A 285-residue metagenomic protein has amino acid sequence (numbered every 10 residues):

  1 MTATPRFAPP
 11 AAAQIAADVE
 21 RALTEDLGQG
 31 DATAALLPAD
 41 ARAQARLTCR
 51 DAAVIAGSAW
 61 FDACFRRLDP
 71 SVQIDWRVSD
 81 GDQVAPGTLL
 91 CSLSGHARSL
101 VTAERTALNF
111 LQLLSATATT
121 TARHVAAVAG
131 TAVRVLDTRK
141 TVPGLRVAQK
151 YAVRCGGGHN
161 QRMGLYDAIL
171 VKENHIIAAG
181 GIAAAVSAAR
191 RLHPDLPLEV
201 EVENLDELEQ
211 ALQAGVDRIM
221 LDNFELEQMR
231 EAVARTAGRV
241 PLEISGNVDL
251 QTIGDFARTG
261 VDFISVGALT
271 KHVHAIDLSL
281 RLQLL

Functional and structural regions predicted by a protein language model:
T2-A214, R218, F224, R230-R235 (+4 more regions): Acidic/glycine-rich phosphate/pyrophosphate-binding loops and surrounding catalytic core that coordinate Mg2+
A268-L285: Short, charged, intrinsically disordered terminal tails
